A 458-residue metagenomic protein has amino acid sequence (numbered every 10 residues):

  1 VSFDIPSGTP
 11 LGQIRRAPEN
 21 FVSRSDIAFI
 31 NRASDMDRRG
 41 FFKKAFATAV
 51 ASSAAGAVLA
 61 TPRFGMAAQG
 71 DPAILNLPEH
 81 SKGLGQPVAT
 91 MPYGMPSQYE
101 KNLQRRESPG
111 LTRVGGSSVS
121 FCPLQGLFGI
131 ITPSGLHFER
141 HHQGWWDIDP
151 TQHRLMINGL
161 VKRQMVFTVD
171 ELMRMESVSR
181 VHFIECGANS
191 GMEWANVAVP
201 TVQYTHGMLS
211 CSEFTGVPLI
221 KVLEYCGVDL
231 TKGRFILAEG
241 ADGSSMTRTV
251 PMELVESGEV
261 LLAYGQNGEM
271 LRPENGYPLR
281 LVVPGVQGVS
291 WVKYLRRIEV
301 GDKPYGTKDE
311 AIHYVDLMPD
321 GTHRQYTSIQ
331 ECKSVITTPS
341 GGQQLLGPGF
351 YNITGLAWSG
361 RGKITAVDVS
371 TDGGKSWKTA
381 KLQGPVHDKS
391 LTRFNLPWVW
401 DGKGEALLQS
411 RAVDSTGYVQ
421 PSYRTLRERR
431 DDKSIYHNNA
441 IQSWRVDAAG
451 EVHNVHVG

Functional and structural regions predicted by a protein language model:
V1-G40, T61-F64: N-terminal secretory signal peptides
S2, P10, V58, R63-G65 (+2 more regions): Acidic/proline-rich low-complexity IDRs
E19, I30, F42-K43, L75-S81: Generic cytosolic/nucleocytoplasmic N-terminal low-complexity/intrinsically disordered segments
G40-Q69: N-terminal export signals
A68-G458: Structured, non-membrane catalytic/scaffold regions adjacent to prosthetic-group chemistry
